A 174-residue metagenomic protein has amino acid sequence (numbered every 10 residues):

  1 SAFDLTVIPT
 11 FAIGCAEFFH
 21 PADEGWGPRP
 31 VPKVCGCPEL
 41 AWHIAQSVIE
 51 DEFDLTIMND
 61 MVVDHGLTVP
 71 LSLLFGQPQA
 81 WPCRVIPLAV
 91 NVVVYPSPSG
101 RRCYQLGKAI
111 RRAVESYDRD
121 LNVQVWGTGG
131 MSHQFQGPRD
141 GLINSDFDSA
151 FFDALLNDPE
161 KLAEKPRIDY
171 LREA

Functional and structural regions predicted by a protein language model:
S1, L88, L121-G129: Beta-strand elements within well-structured catalytic alpha/beta cores of enzymes that handle phosphate/sulfate esters
L5-Q105, S116-R119, G137-A174: Flexible, D/E/H-enriched segments
I110-E115: A short, acidic, amphipathic alpha-helical segment used as a generic capping/interface helix at domain edges
H133-F135: Short, solvent-exposed loop/turn segments at secondary-structure junctions
